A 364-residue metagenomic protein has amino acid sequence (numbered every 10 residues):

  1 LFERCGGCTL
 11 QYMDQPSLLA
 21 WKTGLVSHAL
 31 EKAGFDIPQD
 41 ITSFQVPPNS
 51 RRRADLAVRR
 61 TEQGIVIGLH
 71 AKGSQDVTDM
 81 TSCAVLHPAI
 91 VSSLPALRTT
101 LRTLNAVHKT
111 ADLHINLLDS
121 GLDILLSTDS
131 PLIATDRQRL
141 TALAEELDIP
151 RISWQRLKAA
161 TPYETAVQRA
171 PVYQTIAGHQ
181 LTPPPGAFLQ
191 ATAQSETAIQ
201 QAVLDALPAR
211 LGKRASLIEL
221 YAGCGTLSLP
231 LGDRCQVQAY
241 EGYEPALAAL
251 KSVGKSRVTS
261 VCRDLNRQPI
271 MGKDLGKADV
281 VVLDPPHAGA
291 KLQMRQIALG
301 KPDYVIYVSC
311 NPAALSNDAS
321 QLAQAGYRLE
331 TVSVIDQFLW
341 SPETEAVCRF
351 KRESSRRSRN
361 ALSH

Functional and structural regions predicted by a protein language model:
F2-T110: Extended interfacial segments that mediate partner engagement and assembly in macromolecular machines
D40, H108-L117, I152-S153: A short glycine-rich, hydrophobically flanked beta-strand micro-motif that places a catalytic Asp/Glu for divalent metal
V46-P48, V58-R59, N116, A166 (+1 more regions): Replace "in large, NTP-powered and nucleic-acid-processing enzymes" with "in large, NTP-powered factors and other
R52, L122, R214-A215: Nucleotide donor/acceptor-binding cores
A57-T61, N116-L118, K351-E353: Short beta-strand micro-motifs enriched in acidic
C83, L125-A134: A short interface-forming secondary-structure element
I115-D129: Carbohydrate-binding surface patches
P131-H364: Rossmann-like S-adenosyl-L-methionine
